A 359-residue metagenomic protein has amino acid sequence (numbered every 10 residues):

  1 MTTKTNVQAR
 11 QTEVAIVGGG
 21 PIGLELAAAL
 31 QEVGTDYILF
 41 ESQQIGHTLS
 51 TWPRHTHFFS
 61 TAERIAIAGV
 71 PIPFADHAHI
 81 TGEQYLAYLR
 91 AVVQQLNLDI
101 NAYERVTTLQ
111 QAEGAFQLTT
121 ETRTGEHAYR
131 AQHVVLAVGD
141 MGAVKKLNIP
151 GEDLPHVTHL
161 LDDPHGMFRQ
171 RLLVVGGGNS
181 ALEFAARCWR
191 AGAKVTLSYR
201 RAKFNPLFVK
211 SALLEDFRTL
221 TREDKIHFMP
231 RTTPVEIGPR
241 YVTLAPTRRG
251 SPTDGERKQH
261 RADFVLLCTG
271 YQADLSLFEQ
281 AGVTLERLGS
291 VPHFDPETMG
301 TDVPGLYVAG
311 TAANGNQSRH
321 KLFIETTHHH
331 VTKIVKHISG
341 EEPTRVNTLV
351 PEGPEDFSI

Functional and structural regions predicted by a protein language model:
T2-V17, E32, H47, T51 (+8 more regions): FAD-binding core/adjacent interface of flavoenzyme oxidoreductases
N6-Q11, I16-S42, L160-F204, E297-R345: Rossmann-like dinucleotide/flavin-binding elements
N6-V14, G19-L98, A186-V209, R287: Beta1-alpha1 glycine-rich phosphate/pyrophosphate-binding loop at the start of Rossmann-like nucleotide-binding domains
G23, G46, F58, L109 (+7 more regions): Flexible, glycine-rich phosphate/dinucleotide-binding loops and adjacent beta-alpha linkers at cofactor/substrate
L26, Q111, K145-L147, F184-A185 (+3 more regions): Short glycine-/acidic-enriched loop or helix-start segments at secondary-structure transitions that form or flank
S50-T51, H77, L285-H293, E341-V350: A short alpha-helix-loop-beta-strand transition element characteristic of N-terminal alpha/beta dinucleotide-binding
N101-E104, T108-Q110, A115, T120 (+3 more regions): A Rossmann-like FAD-binding core segment of flavoenzymes
L154-V157, Q280-H293, T327, T332: A short, gly/pro- and small-residue-rich
